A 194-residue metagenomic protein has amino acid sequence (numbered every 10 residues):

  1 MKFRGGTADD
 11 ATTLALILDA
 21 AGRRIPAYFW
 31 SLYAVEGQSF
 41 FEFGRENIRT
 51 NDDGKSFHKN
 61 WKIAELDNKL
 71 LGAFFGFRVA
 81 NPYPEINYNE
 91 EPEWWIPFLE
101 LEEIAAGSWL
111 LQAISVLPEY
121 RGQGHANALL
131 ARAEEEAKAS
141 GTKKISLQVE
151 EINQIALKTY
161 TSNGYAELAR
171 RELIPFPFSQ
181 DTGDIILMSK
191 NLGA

Functional and structural regions predicted by a protein language model:
K2-I17, G22-F29: A short beta-loop-alpha structural element at the N-terminal edge of CoA-dependent acyl/N-acetyltransferase catalytic
R24-R49, N60, P84: Conserved GNAT-fold acetyl-CoA-binding loop/helix
I48-I63, V79-P84, L110: A short helix-loop-beta-strand connector motif used in the catalytic cores of GNAT acetyltransferases and, in some
I63, K69-R78, L110, S115: Conserved beta-strand in the GNAT
R78-A113: Conserved acyl-donor/pantetheine-binding loop and adjacent beta-alpha core of acyl/acetyltransferases and related
E93-W94, K143-S146, E150-L157, S162-N163 (+1 more regions): C-terminal "cap" of GNAT-fold acetyltransferases
G107-W109, R121, L130, A137-Q148: Conserved GNAT acetyl-CoA-binding A-motif
V116, G122-A139, K158-S162: Conserved acetyl-CoA-binding loop-helix of GNAT-fold acetyltransferases
